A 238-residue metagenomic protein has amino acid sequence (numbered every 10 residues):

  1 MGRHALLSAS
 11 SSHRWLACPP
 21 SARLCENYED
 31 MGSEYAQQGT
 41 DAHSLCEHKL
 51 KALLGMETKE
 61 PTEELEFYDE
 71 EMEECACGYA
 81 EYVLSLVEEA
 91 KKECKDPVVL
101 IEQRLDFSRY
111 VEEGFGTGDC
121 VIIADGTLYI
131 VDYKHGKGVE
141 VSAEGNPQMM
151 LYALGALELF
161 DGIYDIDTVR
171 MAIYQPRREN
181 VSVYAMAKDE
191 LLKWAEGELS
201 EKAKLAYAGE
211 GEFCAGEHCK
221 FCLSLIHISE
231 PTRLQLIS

Functional and structural regions predicted by a protein language model:
M1-L128: Metal-dependent nuclease catalytic cores that hydrolyze phosphodiester bonds in DNA/RNA, characterized by
C18, C219-C222: Short cysteine clusters
Q37, K95-L205: Mg2+/Mn2+-dependent nuclease catalytic core
H48-A52, L159, K202, L225: Phosphate/oxyanion-binding loops and surfaces in catalytic or ligand/nucleic-acid-binding neighborhoods
F115, P147, C214-E217, P231: Short, well-structured alpha-helical interface segments that form or flank functional binding sites
D125-T127, S224, R233: Short strand-connecting beta-turns/loops that link adjacent beta-strands
L205-H218: Immediate flanking context of iron-sulfur cluster ligation sites
I226-S238: Single conserved hydrophobic/aromatic residue that forms the stacking wall/gate of nucleotide- or nucleobase-binding
